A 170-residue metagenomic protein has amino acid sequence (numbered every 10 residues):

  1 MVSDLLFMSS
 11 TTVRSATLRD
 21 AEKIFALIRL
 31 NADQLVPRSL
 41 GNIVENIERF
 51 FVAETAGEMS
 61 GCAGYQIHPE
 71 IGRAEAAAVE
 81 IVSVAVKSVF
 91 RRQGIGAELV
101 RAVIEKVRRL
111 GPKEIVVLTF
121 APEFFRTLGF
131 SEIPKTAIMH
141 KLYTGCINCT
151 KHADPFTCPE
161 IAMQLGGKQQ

Functional and structural regions predicted by a protein language model:
M1-D4: N-terminal amphipathic/basic-hydrophobic helices that include classical n-h-c signal peptides and signal-anchor
S10-I24: A short beta-loop-alpha structural element at the N-terminal edge of CoA-dependent acyl/N-acetyltransferase catalytic
L18-R19, A26-A78, V82-S83, K87: Acetyl-CoA-dependent GNAT
V86, R92-E105, V117: Conserved acetyl-CoA-binding loop-helix of GNAT-fold acetyltransferases
R109, K113, T119-G145: Conserved active-site alpha-helix within GNAT-family acetyltransferase domains
I138-Q170: C-terminal "cap" of GNAT-fold acetyltransferases
